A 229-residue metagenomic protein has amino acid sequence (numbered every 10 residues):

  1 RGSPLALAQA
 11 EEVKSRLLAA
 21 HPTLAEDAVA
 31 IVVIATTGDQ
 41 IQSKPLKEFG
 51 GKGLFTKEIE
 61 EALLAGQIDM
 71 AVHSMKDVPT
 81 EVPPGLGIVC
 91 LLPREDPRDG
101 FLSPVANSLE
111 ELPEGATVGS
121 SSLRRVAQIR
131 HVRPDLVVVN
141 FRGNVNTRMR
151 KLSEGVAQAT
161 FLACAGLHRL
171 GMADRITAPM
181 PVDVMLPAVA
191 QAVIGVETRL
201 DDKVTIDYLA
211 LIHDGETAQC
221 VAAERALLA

Functional and structural regions predicted by a protein language model:
R1-A35, Q40-I41, L46-F49, T56 (+1 more regions): Small-molecule-sensing regulatory modules
V32-I34, H73, L91, S121 (+1 more regions): Conserved beta-strand termini and adjacent loop/short-helix elements that scaffold enzyme active sites in alpha/beta
G38-S43, A71, P79-V82: Short active-site-adjacent helix-start/loop capping segments
G53-Q67: Short, well-structured alpha-helical segments in soluble
D69-V72, Q158-A159: Short, Asp-centered acidic motifs that coordinate Mg2+ and/or phosphate in catalytic or ligand-binding sites
M75-V78, V82-D135: A conserved helix-loop-strand patch within extracytoplasmic ligand-binding domains of the periplasmic binding
